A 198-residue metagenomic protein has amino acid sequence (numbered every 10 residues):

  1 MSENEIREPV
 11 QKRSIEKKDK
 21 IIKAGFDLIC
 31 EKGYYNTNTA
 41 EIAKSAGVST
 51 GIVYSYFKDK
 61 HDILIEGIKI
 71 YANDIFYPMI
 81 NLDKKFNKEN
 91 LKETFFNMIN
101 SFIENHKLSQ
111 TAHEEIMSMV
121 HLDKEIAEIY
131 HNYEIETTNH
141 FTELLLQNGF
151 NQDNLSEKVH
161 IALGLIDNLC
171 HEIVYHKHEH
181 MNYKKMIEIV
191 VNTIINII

Functional and structural regions predicted by a protein language model:
M1-E5: Short, intrinsically disordered or compositionally biased N-terminal tails of bacterial proteins
P9, E16, K20, A24 (+2 more regions): Helix-turn-helix
K20-L28, D74, N97, S101: Pre-recognition alpha-helix immediately N-terminal to the DNA-recognition helix within helix-turn-helix or winged-helix
K58-D62, E66, K107, T111 (+4 more regions): Residues in soluble alpha-helical coiled-coils and helical-bundle/repeat scaffolds
E66, I80-L108, Q152, A162 (+1 more regions): Hydrophobic alpha-helical connector segments
N73-Y77, E104-L108, K124-G149, E157-H160 (+2 more regions): Amphipathic alpha-helical packing segments from all-alpha helical-bundle domains
T94, I103-E125, N168-H176: Amphipathic alpha-helical segments used for helix-helix packing
E114, A127, L146-T193: Hydrophobic/aromatic-rich alpha-helical bundle segments in the mid-to-C-terminal region
